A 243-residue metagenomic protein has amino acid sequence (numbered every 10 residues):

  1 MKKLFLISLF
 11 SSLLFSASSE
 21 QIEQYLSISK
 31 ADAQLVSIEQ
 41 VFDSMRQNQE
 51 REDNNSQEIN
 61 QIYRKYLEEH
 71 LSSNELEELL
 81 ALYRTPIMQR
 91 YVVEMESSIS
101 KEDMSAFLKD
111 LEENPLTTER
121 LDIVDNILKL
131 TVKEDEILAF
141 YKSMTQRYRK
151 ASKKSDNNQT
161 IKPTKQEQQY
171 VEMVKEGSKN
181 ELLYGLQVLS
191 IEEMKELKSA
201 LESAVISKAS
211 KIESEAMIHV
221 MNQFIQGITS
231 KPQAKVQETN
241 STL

Functional and structural regions predicted by a protein language model:
K3-L13: Sec-dependent N-terminal signal peptides
A17-D103: N-terminal Sec/ER secretory leader and immediately downstream segment of secreted/extracellular precursors
S19-E20, D53-E58, H70-N74, T118 (+3 more regions): Soluble non-cytosolic domains of exported or imported proteins
E23, Q61, K65, E77 (+6 more regions): Solvent-exposed, polar/charged alpha-helical surfaces in well-ordered, non-transmembrane soluble domains, broadly
V36-Q40, E75-L80, Y91-E94, L138-Y141 (+3 more regions): Surface-exposed patches in mature extracellular/periplasmic domains of secreted proteins
E78-V132, S203, S214-V220: Surface-exposed, polar helix/loop patches in the mature regions of secreted/periplasmic/lumenal proteins that form
S100, M104-I191: Extended amphipathic alpha-helical interaction segments
N180-L243: A cross-kingdom marker for long, charged
